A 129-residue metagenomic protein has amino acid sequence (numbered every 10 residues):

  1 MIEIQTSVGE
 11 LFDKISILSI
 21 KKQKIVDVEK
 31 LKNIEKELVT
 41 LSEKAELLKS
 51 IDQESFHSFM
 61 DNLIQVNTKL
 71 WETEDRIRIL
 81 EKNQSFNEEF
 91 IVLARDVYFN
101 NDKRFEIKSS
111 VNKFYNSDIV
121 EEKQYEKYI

Functional and structural regions predicted by a protein language model:
M1-I129: Extended, charge-rich alpha-helical interface modules
